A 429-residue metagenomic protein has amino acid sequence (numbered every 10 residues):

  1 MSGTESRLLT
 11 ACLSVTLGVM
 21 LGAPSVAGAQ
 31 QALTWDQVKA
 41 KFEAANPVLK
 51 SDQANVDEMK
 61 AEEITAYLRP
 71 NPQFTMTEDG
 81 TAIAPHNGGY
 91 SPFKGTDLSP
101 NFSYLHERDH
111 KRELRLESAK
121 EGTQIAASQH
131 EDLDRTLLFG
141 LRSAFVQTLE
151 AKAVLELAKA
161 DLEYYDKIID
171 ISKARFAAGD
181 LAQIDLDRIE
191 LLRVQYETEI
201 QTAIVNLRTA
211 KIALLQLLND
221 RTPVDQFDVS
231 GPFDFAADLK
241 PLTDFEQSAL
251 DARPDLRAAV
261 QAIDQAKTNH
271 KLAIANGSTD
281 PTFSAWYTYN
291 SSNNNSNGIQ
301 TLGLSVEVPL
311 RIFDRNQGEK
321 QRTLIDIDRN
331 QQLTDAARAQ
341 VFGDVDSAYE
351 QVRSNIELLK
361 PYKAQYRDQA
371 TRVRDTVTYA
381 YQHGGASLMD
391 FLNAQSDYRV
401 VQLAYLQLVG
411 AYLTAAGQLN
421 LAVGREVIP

Functional and structural regions predicted by a protein language model:
M1-A44, I204-S248, N420-P429: Terminal intrinsically disordered/low-complexity segments used for targeting and assembly
S2-G3, H130-S248, A348-Q351, N355 (+2 more regions): Periplasmic alpha-helical coiled-coil/stalk elements that build and connect Gram-negative outer-membrane
A32-D36, P72-L133, S248, A252 (+2 more regions): Small/polar-residue-enriched beta-strand and adjacent coil segments characteristic of outer-membrane beta-barrel
Q37-E43, S103, L181, D185-L186 (+4 more regions): Amphipathic alpha-helical coiled-coil scaffold segments and their short linker/junction regions
K50-G88: N-terminal, post-signal-peptide region of Sec/Tat-exported proteins
S51-A66, L133-A158, K167, A174 (+4 more regions): Amphipathic alpha-helical coiled-coil segments
E117-K120, Q183-L191, L388-S396: Short, charged, amphipathic alpha-helical segments
A203, P254, L408: Metallo-beta-lactamase
